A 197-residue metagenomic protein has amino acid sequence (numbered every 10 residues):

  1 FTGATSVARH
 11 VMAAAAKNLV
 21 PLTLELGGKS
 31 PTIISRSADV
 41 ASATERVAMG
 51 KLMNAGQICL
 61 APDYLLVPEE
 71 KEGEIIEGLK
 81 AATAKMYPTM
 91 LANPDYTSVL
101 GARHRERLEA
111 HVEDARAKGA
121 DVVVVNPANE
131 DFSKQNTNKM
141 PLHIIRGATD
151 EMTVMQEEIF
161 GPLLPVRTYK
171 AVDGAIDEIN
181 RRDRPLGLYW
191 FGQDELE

Functional and structural regions predicted by a protein language model:
F1, I33, G187-W190: Short catalytic-loop micro-motif centered on adjacent basic/acidic residues
G3-T149, A171-D173, D177-E178: ALDH superfamily catalytic-core signature
A120-V124, R184-G192: Bilobed periplasmic-binding protein-like "clamshell/Venus-flytrap" ligand-binding domains
T137-P141, E157-L163, R181-L186: Conserved glycine-rich beta-strand-loop-beta hairpin in the small C-terminal domain of fold type I
E151-Q156: Cytochrome P450 core scaffold surrounding the K-helix E-X-X-R motif and the conserved "meander" helix-loop region
P165-R167: Active-site donor-binding acidic/aromatic loop of nucleotide-activated sugar and phosphosugar transferases involved
D194-E197: Short, intrinsically disordered, charge-balanced linker/junction segments flanking boundaries in proteins
